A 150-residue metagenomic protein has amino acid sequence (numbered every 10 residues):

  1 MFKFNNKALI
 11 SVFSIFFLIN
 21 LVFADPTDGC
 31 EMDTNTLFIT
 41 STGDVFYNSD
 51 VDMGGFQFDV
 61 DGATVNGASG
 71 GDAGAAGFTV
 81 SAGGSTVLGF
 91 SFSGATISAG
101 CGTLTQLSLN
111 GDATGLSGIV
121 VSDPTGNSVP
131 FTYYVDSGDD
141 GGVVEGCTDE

Functional and structural regions predicted by a protein language model:
F2-E150: Primarily marks secretory-pathway-exposed extracellular/lumenal segments that are disulfide- and glycosylation-prone
